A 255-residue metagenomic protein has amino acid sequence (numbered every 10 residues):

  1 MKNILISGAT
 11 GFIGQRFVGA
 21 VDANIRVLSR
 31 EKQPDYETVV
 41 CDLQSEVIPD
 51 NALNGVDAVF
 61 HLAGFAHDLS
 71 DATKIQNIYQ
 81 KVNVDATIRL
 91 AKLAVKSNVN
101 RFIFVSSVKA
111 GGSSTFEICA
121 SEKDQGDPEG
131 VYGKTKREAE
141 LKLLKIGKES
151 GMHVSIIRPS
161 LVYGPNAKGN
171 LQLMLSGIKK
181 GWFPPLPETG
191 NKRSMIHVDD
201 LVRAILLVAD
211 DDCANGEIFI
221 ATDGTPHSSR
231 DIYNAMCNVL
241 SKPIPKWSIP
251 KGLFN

Functional and structural regions predicted by a protein language model:
I4-A23: N-terminal Rossmann NAD(P)H-binding glycine-rich loop of SDR-like oxidoreductase domains
L43-D85, R89, L93-K96, A110-G111: NAD(P)H-binding glycine-rich loop region in Rossmannoid oxidoreductase-like domains and their noncatalytic homologs
Q80-T87, I103, T135-K136, S194: Short alpha-helix in the Rossmann-fold core of NAD(P)-dependent oxidoreductases
K81, T115-V162, A167, F183-P187: Catalytic helix-loop patch of NAD(P)-dependent Rossmann-fold dehydrogenases
I88-V131, G147: Conserved Rossmann-fold NAD(P)-dependent oxidoreductase catalytic core, especially the SDR/UDP-sugar
R89, A167-L173, P187-A209, G216-E217: Substrate-positioning beta->alpha
D211-N255: Mid/C-terminal beta-alpha module of Rossmann-like enzyme folds, strongest in SDR-family dehydrogenases/epimerases
